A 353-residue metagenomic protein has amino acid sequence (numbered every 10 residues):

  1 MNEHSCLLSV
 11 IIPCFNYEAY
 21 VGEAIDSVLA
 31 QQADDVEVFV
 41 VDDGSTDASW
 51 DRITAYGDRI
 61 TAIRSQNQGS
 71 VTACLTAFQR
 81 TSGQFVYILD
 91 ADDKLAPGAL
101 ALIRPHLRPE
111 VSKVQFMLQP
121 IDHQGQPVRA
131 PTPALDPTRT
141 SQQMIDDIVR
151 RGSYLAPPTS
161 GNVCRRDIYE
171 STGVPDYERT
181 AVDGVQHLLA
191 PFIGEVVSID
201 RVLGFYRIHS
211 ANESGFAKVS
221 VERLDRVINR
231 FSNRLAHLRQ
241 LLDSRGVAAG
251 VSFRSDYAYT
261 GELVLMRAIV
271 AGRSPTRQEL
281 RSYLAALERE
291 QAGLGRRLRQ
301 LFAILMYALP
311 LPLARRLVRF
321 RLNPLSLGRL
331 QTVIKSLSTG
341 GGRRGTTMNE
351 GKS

Functional and structural regions predicted by a protein language model:
L8-Y20, A24, Q31-Q32, V41: A conserved hydrophobic helix/loop-capping motif in glycosyltransferases and polysaccharide synthases
S27, D34, D42-D51, N67 (+1 more regions): A conserved acidic beta->alpha catalytic loop
A48, D93-P105: Acidic donor-binding/catalytic loop of UDP-sugar-dependent glycosyltransferases, especially processive GT2
S65-T81: Glycine-rich, basic loop-to-helix element that forms the pyrophosphate-binding segment of sugar-nucleotide handling
S70-A73, L100-I168: Flexible acidic/His/Gly-enriched loops in nucleotide-sugar-dependent glycosyltransferase catalytic domains
Q79, S141-V219: Conserved nucleotide-sugar donor-binding catalytic segment
V86: Short aromatic/hydrophobic "clamp" motif used to bind/position activated sugar donors
R150-G152, T180, F205-S353: C-terminal subregions of glycosyltransferases and related glycan-biosynthesis enzymes
